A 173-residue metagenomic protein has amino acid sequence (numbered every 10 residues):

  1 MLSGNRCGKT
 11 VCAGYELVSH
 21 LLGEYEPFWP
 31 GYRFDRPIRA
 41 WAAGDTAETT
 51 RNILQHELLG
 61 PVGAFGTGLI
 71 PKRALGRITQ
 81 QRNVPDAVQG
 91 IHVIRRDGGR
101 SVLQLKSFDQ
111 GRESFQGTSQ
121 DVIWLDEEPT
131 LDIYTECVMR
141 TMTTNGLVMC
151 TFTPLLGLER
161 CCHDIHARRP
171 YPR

Functional and structural regions predicted by a protein language model:
M1-R173: Phosphate/NTP-binding elements of NTP-utilizing enzymes
